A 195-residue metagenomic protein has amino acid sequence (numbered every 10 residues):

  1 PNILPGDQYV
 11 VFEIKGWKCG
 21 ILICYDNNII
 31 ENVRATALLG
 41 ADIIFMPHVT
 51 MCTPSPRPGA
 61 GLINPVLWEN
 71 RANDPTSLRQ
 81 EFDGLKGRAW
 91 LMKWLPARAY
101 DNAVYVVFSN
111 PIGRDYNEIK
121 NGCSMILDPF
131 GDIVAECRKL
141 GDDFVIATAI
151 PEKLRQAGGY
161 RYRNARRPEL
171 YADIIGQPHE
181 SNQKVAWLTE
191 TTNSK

Functional and structural regions predicted by a protein language model:
N2-I3, A89: Short gly/ser/thr-rich secondary-structure transition/capping motifs
L4, Q8-L39, M46-H48, L154-K195: Cysteine/selenocysteine-centered motifs that mediate thiol-based redox chemistry or coordinate metal-sulfur cofactors
K18, N27-F144: CN hydrolase (nitrilase-like) catalytic-core segments centered on the catalytic cysteine and neighboring Lys/Glu
P58-G59, I63-L67, K120-N121, D128 (+3 more regions): Charge-rich, low-complexity amphipathic helices in intrinsically disordered tails/linkers adjacent to domains
D143, P151-L154: Short secondary-structure boundary motifs at beta->alpha junctions and helix caps
